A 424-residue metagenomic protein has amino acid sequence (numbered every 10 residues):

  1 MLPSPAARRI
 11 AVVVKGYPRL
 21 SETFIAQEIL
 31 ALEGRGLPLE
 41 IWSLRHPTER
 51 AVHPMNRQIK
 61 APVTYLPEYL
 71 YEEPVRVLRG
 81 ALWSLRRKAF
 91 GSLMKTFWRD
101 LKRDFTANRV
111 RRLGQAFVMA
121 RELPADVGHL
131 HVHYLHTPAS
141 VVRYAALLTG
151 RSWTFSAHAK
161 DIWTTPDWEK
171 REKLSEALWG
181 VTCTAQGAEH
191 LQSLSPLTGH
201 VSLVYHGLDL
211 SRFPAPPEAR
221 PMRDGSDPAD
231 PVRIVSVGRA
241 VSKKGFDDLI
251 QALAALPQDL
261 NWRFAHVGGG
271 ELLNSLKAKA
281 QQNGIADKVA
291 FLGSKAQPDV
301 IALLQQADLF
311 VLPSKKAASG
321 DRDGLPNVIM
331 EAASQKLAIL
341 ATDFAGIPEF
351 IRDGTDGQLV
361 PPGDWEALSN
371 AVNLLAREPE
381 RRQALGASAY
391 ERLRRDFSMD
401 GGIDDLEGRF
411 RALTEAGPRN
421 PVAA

Functional and structural regions predicted by a protein language model:
P166-W168, Q192, L208-G225, D230: Acidic anion/phosphate-binding donor-loop and adjacent secondary structure in glycosyltransferase catalytic cores
Q186, G207: Carbohydrate-associated surface elements
P221-A254, A265: Conserved donor-binding/catalytic core segment of Leloir-type glycosyltransferases
N274-P298: Nucleotide-activated donor-binding/catalytic signature segment of Leloir-type glycosyltransferases, i.e., the conserved
Q305-G320, L337: Acidic donor-binding loop of glycosyltransferase active sites
I329, S334, A338-A341, I351: Short hydrophobic beta-strand element within catalytic cores of glycosyltransferases and related nucleotide-activated
A341-G354, Q358-L359: Short acidic/histidine- and often glycine-rich active-site loop of Leloir-type glycosyltransferases that engages
D353-G354, Q358-W365, L374-E380: Conserved acidic donor-binding segment of nucleotide-sugar-dependent glycosyltransferases
